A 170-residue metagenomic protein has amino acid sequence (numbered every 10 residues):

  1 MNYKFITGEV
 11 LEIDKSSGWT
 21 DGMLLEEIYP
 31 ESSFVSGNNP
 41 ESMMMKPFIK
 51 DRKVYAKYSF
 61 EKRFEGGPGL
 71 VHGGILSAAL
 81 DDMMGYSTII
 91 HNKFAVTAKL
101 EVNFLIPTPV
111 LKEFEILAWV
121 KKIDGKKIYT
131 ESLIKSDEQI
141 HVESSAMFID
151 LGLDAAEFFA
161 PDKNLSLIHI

Functional and structural regions predicted by a protein language model:
M1-K57, K62, N164: Non-catalytic linker/capping segments at the edges of enzyme domains
F48-K53, R63, L70-A95: Active-site helix/loop of acyl-thioester processing domains in fatty-acid/polyketide metabolism, spanning hotdog-fold
D82-E115: Hydrophobic beta-strand-centered segment that forms part of the acyl-chain substrate-binding groove
V102-D137: Hydrophobic beta-sheet segments that form the core/acyl-binding groove of ACP/CoA-dependent acyl-chain-processing
I128-Y129, D137-S144, I149-G152: C-terminal binding/interaction regions
L151-F159: A short, polar/charged loop-to-alpha-helix boundary motif
I168-I170: Conserved small/polar residues in nucleotide/adenosyl-binding loops
